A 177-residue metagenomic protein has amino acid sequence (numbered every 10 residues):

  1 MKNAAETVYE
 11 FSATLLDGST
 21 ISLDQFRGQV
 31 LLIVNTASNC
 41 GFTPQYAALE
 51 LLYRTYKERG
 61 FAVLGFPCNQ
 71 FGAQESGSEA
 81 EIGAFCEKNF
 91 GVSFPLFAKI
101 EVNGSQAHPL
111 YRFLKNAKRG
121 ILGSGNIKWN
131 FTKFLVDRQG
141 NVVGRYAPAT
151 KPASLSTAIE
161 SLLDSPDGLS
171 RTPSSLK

Functional and structural regions predicted by a protein language model:
M1-D24, H108-P109: N-terminal "domain-start" segment that seeds a small globular fold
A13, F61, G91-F94, R119 (+1 more regions): Generic structural signal for secondary-structure transition and capping sites
Q29-V30, N39, T43-N69, C86-F90: Conserved helix-turn-beta segment immediately C-terminal to the redox Cys motif in thioredoxin-like folds
N35, G60-E79, V92-G104: Thiol-based oxidoreductase modules, predominantly thioredoxin-like and allied folds used for disulfide exchange
A80-W129: Short, internal strand/loop/helix patches that form the active-site neighborhood or redox-interaction surface
P109-R112, N116-K177: Thiol-/selenol-based redox modules, centered on thioredoxin-like and closely related oxidoreductase domains
